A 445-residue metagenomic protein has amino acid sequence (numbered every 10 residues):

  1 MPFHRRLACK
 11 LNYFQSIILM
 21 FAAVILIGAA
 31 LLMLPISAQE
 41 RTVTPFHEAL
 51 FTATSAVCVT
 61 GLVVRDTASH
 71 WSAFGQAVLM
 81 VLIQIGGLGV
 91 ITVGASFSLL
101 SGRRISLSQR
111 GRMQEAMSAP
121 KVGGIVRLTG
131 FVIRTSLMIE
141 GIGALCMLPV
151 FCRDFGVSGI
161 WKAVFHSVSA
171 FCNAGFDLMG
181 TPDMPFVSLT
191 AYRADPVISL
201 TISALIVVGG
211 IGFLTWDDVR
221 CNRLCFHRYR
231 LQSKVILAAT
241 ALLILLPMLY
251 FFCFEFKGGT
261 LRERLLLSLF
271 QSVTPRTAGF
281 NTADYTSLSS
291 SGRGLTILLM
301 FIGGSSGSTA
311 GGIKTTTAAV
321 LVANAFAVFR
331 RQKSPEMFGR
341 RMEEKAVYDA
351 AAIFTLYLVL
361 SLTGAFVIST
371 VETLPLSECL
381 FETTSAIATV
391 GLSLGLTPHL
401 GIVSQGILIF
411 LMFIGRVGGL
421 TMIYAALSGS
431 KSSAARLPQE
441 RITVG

Functional and structural regions predicted by a protein language model:
M1-G445: Membrane-proximal intracellular helices of multi-pass ion channels
